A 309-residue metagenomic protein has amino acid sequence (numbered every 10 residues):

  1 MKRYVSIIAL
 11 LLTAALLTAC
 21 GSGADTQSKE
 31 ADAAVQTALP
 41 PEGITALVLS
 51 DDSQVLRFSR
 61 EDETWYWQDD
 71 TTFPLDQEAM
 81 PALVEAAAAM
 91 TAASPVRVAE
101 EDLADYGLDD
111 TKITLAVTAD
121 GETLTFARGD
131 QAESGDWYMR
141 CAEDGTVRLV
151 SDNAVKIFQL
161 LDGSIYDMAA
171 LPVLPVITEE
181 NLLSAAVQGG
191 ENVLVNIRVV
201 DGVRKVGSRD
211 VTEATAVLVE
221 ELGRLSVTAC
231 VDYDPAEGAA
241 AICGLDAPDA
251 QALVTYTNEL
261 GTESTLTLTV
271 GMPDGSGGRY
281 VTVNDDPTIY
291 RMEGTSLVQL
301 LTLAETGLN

Functional and structural regions predicted by a protein language model:
K2-N309: Soluble, acidic/polar mature domains that operate outside membranes
